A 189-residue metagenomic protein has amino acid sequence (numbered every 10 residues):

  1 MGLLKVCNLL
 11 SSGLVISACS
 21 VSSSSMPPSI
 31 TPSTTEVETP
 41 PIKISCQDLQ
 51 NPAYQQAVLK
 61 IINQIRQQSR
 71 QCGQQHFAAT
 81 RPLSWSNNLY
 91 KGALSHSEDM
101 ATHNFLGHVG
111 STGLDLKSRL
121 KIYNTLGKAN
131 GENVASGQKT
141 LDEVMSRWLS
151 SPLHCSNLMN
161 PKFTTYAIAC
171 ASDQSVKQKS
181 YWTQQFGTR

Functional and structural regions predicted by a protein language model:
M1-N8: Bacterial N-terminal signal peptides that target proteins for export
S17-A18: C-terminal motif of bacterial Sec signal peptides marking the signal peptidase cleavage site
S24-T39: Short, low-complexity, disordered segments immediately C-terminal to signal peptides in bacterial exported proteins
P40-T102: A short alpha-helix/helix-coil micro-patch that ends at or immediately precedes a cysteine
Q56-Q67, N87, K91-E98, S118 (+5 more regions): Solvent-exposed, polar/charged alpha-helical surfaces in well-ordered, non-transmembrane soluble domains, broadly
S86-Q138: Short, surface-exposed glycine/acidic/tryptophan-bearing loops
G127, G131-R189: Disulfide-stabilized extracellular recognition modules
